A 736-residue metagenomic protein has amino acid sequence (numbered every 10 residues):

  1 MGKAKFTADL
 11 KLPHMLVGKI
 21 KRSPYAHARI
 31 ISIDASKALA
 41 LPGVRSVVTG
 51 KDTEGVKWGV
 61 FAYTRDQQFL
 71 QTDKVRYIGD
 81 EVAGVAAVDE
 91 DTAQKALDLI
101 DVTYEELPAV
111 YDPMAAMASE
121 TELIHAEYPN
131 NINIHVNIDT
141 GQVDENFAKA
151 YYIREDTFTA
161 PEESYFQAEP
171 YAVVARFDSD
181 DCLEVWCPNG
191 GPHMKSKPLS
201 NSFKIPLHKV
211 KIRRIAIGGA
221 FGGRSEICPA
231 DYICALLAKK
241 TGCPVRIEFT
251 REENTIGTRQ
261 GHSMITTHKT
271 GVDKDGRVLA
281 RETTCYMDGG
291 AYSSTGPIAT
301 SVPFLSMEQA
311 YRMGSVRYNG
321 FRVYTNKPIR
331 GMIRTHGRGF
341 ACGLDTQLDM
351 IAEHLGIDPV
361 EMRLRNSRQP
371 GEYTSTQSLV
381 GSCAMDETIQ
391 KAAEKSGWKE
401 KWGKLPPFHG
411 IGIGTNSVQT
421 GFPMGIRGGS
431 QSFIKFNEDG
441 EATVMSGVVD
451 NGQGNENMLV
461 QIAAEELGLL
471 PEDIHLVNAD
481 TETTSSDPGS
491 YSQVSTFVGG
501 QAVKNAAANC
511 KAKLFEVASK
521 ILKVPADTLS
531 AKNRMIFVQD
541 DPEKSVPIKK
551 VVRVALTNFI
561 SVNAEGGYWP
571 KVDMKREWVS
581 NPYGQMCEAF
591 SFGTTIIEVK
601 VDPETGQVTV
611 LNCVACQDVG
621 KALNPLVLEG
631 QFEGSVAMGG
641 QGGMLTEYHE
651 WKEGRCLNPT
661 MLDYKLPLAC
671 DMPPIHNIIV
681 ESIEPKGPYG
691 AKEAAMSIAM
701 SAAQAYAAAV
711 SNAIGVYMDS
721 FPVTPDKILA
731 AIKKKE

Functional and structural regions predicted by a protein language model:
M1, N130-V173, S263-T346, T420-G429 (+2 more regions): Glycine-rich loop/linker segments at domain edges
M1-N131, A230, K240, Y648: Flexible, low-hydrophobicity surface segments
L41, G50-K51, K204-K209, A238-V245 (+3 more regions): C-terminal catalytic domains of large/alpha subunits in multi-subunit enzymes
E54, A118-F203, S367-E441, L657-I679: Helix-loop-helix junctions that connect adjacent transmembrane helices in secondary transporters/permeases, recognized
W58-A62, A96-L99, C187, S196-P198 (+12 more regions): Short acidic, glycine/serine/threonine-rich loops at helix termini
K74, P206-K209, R213-R214, K239-T250 (+1 more regions): Conserved catalytic cysteine-centered active-site region of acyl-thioester-dependent Claisen-condensing enzymes
A220-G242, R246-E248, N455-A463: Thiamine diphosphate
